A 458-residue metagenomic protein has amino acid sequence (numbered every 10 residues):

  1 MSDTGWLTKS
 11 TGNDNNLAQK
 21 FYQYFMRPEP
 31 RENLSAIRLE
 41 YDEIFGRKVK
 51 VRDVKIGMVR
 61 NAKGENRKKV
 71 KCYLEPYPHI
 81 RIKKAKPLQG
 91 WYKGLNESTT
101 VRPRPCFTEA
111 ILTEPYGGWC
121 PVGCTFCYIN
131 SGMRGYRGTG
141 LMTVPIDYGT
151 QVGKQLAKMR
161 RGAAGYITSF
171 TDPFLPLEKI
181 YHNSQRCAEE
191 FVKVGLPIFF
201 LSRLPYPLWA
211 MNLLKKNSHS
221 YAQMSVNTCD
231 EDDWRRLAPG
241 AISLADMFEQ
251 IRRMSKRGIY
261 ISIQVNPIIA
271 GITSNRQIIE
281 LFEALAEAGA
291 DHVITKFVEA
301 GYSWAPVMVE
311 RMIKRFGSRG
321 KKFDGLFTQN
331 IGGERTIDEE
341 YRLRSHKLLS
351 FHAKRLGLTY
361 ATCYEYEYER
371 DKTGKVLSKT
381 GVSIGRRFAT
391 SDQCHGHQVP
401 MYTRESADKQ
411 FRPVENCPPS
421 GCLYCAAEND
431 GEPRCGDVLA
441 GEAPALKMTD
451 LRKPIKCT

Functional and structural regions predicted by a protein language model:
S2-G64, K68, I279-T458: Auxiliary Fe-S-binding modules of radical SAM enzymes
N13, E29-E32, V49, T143 (+4 more regions): Short coil/turn linker and secondary-structure boundary residues
L34, R38-I82, R161-S169, P173 (+1 more regions): Short secondary-structure boundary segments
K69-Q223, E231-D232, R253, L439-T458: Conserved Radical SAM active-site core
D147-I337: Conserved AdoMet/S-adenosylmethionine-binding subsite of the radical SAM
